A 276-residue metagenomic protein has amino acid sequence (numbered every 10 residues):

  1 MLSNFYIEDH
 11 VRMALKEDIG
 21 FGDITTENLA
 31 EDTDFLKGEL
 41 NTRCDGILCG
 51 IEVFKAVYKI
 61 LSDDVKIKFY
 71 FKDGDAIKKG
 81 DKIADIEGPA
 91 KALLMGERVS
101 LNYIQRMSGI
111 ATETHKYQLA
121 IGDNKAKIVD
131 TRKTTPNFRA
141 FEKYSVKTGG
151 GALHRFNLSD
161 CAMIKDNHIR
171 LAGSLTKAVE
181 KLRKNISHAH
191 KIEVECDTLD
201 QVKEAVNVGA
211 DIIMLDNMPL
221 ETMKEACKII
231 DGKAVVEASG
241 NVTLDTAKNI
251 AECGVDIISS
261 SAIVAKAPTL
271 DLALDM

Functional and structural regions predicted by a protein language model:
L2-D197, Q201-V208, I212, K224-I229 (+3 more regions): Acidic/glycine-rich phosphate/pyrophosphate-binding loops and surrounding catalytic core that coordinate Mg2+
L215-D216, V236-V242, S260-A262: Glycine-rich beta-strand-to-loop/alpha-helix junction loops that act as flexible
A262-M276: Short, charged, intrinsically disordered terminal tails
